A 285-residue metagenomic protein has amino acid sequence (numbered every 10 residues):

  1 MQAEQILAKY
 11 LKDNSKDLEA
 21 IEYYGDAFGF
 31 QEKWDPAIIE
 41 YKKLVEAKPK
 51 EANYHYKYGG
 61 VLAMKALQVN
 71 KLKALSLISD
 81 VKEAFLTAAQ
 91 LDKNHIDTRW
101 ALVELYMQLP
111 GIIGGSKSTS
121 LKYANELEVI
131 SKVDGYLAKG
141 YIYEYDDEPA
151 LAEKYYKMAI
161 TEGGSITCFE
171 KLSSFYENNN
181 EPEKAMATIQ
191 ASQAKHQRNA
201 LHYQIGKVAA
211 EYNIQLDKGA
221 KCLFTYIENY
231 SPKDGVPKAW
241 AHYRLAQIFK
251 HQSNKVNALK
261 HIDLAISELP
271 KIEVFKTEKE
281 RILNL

Functional and structural regions predicted by a protein language model:
L7, Y41, F85, A124 (+4 more regions): Hydrophobic/aromatic packing residues within the alpha-helices of TPR/SEL1-like helical repeat arrays
S15, P49, Y56, S76 (+6 more regions): Residue signature of alpha-solenoid helical repeat architecture, marking inter-repeat boundaries and helix-start
E19, Y23, K57, A101 (+5 more regions): Canonical tetratricopeptide repeat
D26, G60, L67, E104 (+6 more regions): Residue-level recognition of tetratricopeptide repeat
F30, M64-K71, Q108-L109, Y145-D146 (+4 more regions): Register position in tetratricopeptide repeats
E32-K43, K50, Y54-N94, W100-E126 (+1 more regions): Short coil/linker segments at helix-helix boundaries
E104, E170-N178, Q190, N199-W240: Alpha-helical adaptor scaffolds
